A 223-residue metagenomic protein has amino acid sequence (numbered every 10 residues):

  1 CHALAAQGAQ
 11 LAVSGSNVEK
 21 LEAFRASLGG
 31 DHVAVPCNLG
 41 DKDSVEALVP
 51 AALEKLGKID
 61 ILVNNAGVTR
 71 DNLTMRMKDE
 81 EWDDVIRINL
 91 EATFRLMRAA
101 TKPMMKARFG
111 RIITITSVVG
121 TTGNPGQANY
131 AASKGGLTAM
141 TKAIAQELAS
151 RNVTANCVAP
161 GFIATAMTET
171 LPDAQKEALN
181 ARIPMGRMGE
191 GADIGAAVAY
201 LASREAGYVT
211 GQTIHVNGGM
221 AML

Functional and structural regions predicted by a protein language model:
C1-L11: Canonical Rossmann dinucleotide-binding motif of NAD(H)/NADP(H)-dependent dehydrogenases/reductases, specifically
V63, A149, T154, V209-G211 (+1 more regions): Short, small/polar-rich loop/turn modules that mediate ligand/substrate recognition or access, typified
L73-T74, K78-I86, T168, L179: Substrate-binding pocket helix/loop in short-chain dehydrogenase/reductase
M97, M105, F109, R187-V216 (+1 more regions): C-terminal substrate-recognition "lid" of short-chain dehydrogenase/reductases
M97, S133, T141: Active-site helix of classical SDR
K102, Q146-S150, G207: Alpha-helical segment proximal to the catalytic Tyr-Lys
S117: Residue(s) in the substrate-gating loop at a strand-loop-helix junction that position the organic substrate next
